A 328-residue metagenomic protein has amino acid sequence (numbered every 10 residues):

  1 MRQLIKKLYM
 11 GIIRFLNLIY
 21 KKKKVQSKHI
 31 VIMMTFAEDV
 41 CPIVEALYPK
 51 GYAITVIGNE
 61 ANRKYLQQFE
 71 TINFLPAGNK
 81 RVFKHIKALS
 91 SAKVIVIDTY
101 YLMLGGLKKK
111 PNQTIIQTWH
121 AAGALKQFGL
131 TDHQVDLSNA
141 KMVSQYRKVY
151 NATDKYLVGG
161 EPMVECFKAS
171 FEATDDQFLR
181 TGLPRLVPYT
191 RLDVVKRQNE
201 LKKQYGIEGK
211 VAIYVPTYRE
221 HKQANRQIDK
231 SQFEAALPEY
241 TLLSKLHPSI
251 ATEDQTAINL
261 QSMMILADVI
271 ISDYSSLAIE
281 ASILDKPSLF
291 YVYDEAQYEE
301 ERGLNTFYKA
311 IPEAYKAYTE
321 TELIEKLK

Functional and structural regions predicted by a protein language model:
M1-F36: Membrane-proximal basic amphipathic "stem/tether" segments
K22-V31, Y52, N112, I207-K210 (+1 more regions): A short, charged/proline- and glycine-enriched loop that marks the coil->beta-strand transition at the N-terminal
V31-Y189: Active-site and donor-binding regions of nucleotide-sugar-utilizing enzymes
D39-L47, A169-S170, R180-E253, A317: Conserved catalytic-core segment of nucleotide-activated headgroup transferases in glycan assembly
K50-T55, N151-Y156, T241, L266-V269 (+1 more regions): Short active-site oxyanion
P76-S90, P248-I279, I283-L284, E295 (+1 more regions): Donor nucleotide-activated moiety binding/catalytic core segment of transferases that use nucleotide-activated donors
H85-A88, K108, V149, Y205 (+2 more regions): Structural alpha-helical scaffold elements that stabilize or flank donor/cofactor-binding regions in carbohydrate
S276-K328: Catalytic binding pocket for nucleotide-activated donors in carbohydrate/polymer assembly enzymes
